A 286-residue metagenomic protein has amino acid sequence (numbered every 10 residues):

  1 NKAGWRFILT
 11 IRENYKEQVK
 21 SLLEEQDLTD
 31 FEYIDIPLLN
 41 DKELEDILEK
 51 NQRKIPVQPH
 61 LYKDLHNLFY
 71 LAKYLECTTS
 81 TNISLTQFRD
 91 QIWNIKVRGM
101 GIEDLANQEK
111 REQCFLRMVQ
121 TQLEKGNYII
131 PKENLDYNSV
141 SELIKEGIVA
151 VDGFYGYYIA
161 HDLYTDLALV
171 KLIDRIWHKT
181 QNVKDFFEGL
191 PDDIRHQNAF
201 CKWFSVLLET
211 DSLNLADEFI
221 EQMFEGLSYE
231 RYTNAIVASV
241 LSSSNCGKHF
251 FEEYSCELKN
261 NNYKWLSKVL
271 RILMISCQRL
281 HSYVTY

Functional and structural regions predicted by a protein language model:
N1: Conserved nucleotide-sensing/catalytic segment adjacent to the nucleotide-binding pocket in NTP-handling enzymes
G4-E13: Structural recognition of the conserved hydrophobic beta-strand(s) that form the central parallel beta-sheet of P-loop
N14-Q58, Y70, Y74, W93-V97: Conserved small helical "lid"/interfacial subdomain of P-loop NTPases
N67-L71, H161: Short, conserved phosphate/pyrophosphate- and ester-handling motifs at nucleotide-, phospho-/glycolipid
C77-S141, D152-Y158, D162, R175: Winged-helix-like regulatory helical subdomains adjacent to P-loop NTPase cores
E124-N127, D174-Y286: Extended amphipathic alpha-helical scaffold segments
L163-W177: Short active-site loop/helix that positions an aromatic residue
